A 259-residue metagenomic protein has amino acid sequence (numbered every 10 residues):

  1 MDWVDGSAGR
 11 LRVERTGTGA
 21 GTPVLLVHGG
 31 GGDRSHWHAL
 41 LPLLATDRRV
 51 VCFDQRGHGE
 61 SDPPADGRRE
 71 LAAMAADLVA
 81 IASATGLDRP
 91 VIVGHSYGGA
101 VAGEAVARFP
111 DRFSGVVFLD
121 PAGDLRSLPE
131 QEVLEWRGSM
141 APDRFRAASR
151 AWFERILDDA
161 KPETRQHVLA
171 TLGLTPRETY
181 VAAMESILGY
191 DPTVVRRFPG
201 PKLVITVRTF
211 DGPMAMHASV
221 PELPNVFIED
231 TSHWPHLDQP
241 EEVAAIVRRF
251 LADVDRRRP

Functional and structural regions predicted by a protein language model:
S7-P63: Conserved HGGG/HGGXW glycine-rich cap/lid loop of the alpha/beta-hydrolase fold
D54, V91, G115-V117: Residue in the alpha/beta-hydrolase core beta-strand immediately N-terminal to the catalytic nucleophile
A72-P90: Conserved acidic catalytic loop of the alpha/beta-hydrolase fold
G94, G98, A102: Gly/Ala-rich beta-loop-alpha elbow adjacent to hydrolase catalytic centers
G103-R108, F113-R144: Flexible "cap/lid" loop of the alpha/beta hydrolase fold
R126-Q131, D143-R197: Conserved alpha/beta-hydrolase catalytic His-Asp/Glu region
L174-F227, H236: Conserved serine/cysteine hydrolase catalytic core
T231-A244: Catalytic histidine-centered segment of alpha/beta-hydrolase-like enzymes
